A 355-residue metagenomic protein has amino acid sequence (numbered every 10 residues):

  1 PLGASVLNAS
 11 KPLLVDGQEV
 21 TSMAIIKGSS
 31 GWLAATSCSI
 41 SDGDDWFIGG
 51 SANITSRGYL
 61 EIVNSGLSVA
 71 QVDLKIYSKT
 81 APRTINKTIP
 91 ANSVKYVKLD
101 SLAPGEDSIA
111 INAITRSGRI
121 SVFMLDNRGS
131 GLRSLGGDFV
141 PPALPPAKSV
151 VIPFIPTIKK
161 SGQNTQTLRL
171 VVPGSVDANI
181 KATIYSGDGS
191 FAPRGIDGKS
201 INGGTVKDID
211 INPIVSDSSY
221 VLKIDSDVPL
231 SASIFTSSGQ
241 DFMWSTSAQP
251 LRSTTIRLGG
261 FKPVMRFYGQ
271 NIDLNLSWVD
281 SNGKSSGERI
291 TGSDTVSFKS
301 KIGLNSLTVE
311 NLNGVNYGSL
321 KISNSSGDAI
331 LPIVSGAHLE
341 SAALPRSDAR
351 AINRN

Functional and structural regions predicted by a protein language model:
P1-S22, I180-T183, N275-S277, A342 (+1 more regions): Long, low-hydrophobicity ectodomains and other hydrophilic envelope-associated domains
L2-V6, K79-A110, G189-D217, N282-N305: Intrinsically disordered, low-complexity Pro/Gly/Ser/Thr-rich segments with frequent PxxP/GP/PP motifs and embedded
G3-W32, E61-L67, K87-I89, S93-L135 (+3 more regions): Hydrophobic, ordered structural segments
S22-V63, I120-P173, P229-N271, V315-N355: Conserved functional hotspot residues at active sites or interaction interfaces
W32-S37, S78-T84: A short alpha->loop->secondary-structure connector
Y59-R83, R169-S190, S226, Y268-G283: Short acidic, flexible loop segments centered on an aromatic residue
P141-D227: Long, internal scaffold/assembly segments composed of regular secondary structure
N271-D273, S277-R289, T295-S297, I302-S341: C-terminal beta-sandwich/jelly-roll accessory domains of carbohydrate-active enzymes
